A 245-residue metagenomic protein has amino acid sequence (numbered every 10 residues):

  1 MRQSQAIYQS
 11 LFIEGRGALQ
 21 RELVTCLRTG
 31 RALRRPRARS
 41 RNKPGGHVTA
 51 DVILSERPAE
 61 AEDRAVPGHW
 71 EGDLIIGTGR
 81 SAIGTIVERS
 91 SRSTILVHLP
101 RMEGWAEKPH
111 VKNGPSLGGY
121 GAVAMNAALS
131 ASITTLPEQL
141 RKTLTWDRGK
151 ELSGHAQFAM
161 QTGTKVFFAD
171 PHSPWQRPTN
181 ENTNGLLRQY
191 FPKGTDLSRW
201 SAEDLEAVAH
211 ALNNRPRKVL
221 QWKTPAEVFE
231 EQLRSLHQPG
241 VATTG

Functional and structural regions predicted by a protein language model:
M1-E62: Basic, flexible linker segments flanking DNA-binding modules in nucleic acid-interacting mobile-element proteins
P67-G77: Two-metal-ion RNase H-like nuclease active-site motif
I76-G79, L96-E138: Active-site beta-loop-alpha junctions of metal-dependent nucleic acid enzymes, especially the RNase H-like/DDE
A82-I83: Short loop/turn microsegments at loop-to-beta-strand junctions
Y120, A128-L129, E138-G154, H172: Acidic/histidine-rich, metal-coordinating catalytic segments
W146-T162, F168-F191, S198-H210: RNase H-like two-metal-ion nuclease catalytic core shared by retroviral integrases and related mobile-element nucleases
K193-G245: C-terminal domain-tail junction helix/linker
